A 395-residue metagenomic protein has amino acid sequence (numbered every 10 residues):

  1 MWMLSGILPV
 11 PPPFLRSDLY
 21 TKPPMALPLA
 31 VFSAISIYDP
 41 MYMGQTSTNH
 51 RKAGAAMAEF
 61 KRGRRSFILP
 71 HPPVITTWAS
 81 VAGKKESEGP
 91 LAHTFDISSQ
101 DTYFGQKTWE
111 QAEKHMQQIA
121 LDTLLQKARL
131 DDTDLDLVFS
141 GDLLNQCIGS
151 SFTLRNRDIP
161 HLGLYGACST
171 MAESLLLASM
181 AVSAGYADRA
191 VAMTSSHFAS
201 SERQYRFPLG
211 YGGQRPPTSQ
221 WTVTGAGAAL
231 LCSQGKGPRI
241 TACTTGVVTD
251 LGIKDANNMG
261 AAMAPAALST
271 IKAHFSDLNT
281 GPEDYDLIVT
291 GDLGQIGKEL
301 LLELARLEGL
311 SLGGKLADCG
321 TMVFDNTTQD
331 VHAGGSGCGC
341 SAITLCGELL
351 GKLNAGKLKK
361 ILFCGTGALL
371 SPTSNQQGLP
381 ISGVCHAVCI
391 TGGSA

Functional and structural regions predicted by a protein language model:
R51-E110, P208-A273, D277-T280, S311-V331 (+2 more regions): Condensing-enzyme catalytic core mediating Claisen C-C bond formation in acyl metabolism
I75, W109-G166, D284-E299: Conserved beta-ketoacyl condensing-enzyme motif
E113-R129, L175-L177, A262-D277, T344-L349: Short, well-ordered amphipathic alpha-helical segments that serve as non-catalytic structural scaffolds within diverse
S151-L154, L293-E308, T373-I381: Short glycine/threonine-rich loop-to-helix capping motif typified by GTGT followed within a few residues by an Asp-Pro
S151-R203, F207-P217: A generic, well-ordered mixed alpha/beta core segment in the N-terminal half of proteins
Y165-A192, A229-L231, S336-K357: Active-site-proximal alpha-helical scaffold in enzymes
